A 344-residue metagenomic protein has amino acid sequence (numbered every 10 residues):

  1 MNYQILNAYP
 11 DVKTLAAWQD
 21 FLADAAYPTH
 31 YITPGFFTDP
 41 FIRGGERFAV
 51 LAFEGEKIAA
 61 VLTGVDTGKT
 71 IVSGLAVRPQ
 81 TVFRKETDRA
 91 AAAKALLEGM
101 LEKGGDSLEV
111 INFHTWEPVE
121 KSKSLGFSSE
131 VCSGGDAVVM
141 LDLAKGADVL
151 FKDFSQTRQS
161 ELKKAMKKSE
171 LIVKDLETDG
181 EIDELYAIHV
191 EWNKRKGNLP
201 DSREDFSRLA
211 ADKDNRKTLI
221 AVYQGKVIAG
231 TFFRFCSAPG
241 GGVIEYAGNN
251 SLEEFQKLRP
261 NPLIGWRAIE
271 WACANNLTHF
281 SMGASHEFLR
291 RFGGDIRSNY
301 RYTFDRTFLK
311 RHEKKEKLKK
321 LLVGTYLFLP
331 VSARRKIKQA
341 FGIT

Functional and structural regions predicted by a protein language model:
N2-G55, V61-T70, F113-D136, D142-K257: A conserved beta-strand-loop-helix scaffold within acyl/acetyltransferase catalytic domains
G45-R47, E102-D106, A274-L277: Short, high-confidence coil segments that cap the C-terminus of an alpha-helix and link into the following beta-strand
F53, V61, R84, K94-M100 (+1 more regions): Aromatic (often tryptophan-rich) hydrophobic motifs at membrane interfaces
I58, L75, G104, C132-G135 (+1 more regions): A short, structural micro-pattern
D66, S122-V149, N275-T344: Active-site/acyl-donor-binding loops of N-acyltransferases
G74-E117: A gly/proline- and charged-residue-enriched helix-loop-helix capping module
A92-A93, R158, S202, G265: Amphipathic coiled-coil/heptad-repeat helices and related helical stalk/stem segments that mediate oligomerization
S107-V110, K174, T278-S281: Short catalytic-loop micro-motif centered on adjacent basic/acidic residues
